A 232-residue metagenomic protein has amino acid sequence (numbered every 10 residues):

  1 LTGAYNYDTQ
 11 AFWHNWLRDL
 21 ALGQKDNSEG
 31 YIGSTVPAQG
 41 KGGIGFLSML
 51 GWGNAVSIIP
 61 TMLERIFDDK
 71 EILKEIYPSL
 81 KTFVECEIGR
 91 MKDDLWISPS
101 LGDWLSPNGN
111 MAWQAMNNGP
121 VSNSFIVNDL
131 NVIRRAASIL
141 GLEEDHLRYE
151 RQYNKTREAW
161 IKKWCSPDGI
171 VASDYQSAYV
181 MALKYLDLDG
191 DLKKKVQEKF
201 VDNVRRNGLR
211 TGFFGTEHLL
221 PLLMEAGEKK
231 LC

Functional and structural regions predicted by a protein language model:
L1-L231: Active-site core of glycosidic bond-cleaving carbohydrate-active enzymes
